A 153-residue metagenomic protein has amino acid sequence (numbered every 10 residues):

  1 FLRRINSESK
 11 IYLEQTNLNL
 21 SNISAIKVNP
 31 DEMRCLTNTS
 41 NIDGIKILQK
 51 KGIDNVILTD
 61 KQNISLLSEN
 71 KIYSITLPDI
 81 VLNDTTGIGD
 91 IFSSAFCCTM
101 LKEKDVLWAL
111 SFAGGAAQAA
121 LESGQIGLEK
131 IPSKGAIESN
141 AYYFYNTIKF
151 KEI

Functional and structural regions predicted by a protein language model:
R4-I72: Conserved phosphate/ATP/ADP-binding segment of small-molecule kinases
N22, I26, S74, G87-I88 (+1 more regions): A generic structural signal for ordered alpha-helices
K46-I47, I75-L77, S94-A95: Short, low-complexity, polar/charged sequence segments that are solvent-exposed and flexible
N55, D79-N146: Conserved post-catalytic alpha-helical subdomain immediately downstream of the catalytic base and nucleotide-binding
N70-V81: Glycine/charged-rich beta-loop-alpha catalytic/anionic-binding loops adjacent to active sites
N146-I153: Intrinsically disordered, low-complexity acidic/proline-/asparagine-rich linker or regulatory tail/stalk regions
